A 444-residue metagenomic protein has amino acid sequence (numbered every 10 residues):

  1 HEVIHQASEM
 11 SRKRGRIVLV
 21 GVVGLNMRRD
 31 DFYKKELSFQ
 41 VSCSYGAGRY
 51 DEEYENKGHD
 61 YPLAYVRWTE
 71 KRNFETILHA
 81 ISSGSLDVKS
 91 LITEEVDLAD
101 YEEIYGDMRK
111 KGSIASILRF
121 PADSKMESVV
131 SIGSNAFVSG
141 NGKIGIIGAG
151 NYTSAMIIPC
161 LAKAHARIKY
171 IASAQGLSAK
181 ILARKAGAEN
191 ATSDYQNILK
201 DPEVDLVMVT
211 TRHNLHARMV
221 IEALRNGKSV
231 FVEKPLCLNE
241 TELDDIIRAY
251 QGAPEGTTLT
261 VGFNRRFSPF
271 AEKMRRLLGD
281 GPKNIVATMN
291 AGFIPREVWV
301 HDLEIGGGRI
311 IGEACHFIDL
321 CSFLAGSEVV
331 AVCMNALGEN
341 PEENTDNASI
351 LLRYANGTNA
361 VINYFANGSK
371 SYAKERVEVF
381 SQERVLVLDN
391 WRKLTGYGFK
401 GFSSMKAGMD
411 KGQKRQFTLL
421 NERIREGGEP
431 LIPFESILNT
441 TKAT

Functional and structural regions predicted by a protein language model:
H1-Q40, D201-L206, T211-L215: Glycine-rich cofactor phosphate-binding loops and adjacent beta1-alpha1 units of small-molecule cofactor enzyme domains
Q6, V20-S38, S42, G48 (+1 more regions): Rossmann-fold NAD(P)-binding glycine/threonine-rich loop
R12, A217-F263: Beta-strand-loop-alpha-helix segment that lines the small-molecule cofactor/substrate pocket of alpha/beta enzymes
V18-V22, R29, E36-L37, L63 (+4 more regions): C-terminal capping/lid region of NAD(P)-dependent oxidoreductase domains
L37, A47-Y65, I81, G256-T258 (+1 more regions): Predominantly a Rossmann-like dinucleotide-binding segment in NAD(P)-dependent oxidoreductases
E55-E102, R167-I168, S404-M405, R423-T440: Glycine- and charged-residue-rich phosphate/anionic-cofactor binding loop of Rossmann-like
G106, K110-A122, N284, G312 (+3 more regions): Contiguous beta-strand/loop segments that form the cofactor/metal-binding neighborhood of enzyme cores
M126-A186: N-terminal Rossmann-like dinucleotide-binding module
